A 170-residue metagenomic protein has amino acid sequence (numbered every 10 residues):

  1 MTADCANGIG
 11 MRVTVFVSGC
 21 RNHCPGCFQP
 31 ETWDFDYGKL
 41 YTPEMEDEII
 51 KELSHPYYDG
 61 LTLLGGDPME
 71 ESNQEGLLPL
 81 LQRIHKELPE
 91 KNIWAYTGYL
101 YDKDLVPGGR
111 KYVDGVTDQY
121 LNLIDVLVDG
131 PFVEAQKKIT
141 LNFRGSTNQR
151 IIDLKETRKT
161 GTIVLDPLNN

Functional and structural regions predicted by a protein language model:
M1-F16, R21, P25, Q29-D36 (+2 more regions): N-terminal [4Fe-4S]-dependent radical SAM core
M11, Q29-R110, G115-Q119: Conserved Radical SAM active-site core
E70, A135-Q136: Short glycine-rich, flexible loops that bind phosphorylated cofactors or substrates
L81-H85, K137-N170: P-loop/Walker A phosphate-binding loop and immediately adjacent motor/lid segment at beta-alpha junctions
T97, P131, K155: Residues at the C-termini of beta-strands that transition into short coil/loop
Q119-N122, G145: Short, conserved loop/helix-junction motifs that constitute active-site signature segments in enzyme catalytic cores
D125: Receiver (REC) domain switch/active-site residues of two-component response regulators
